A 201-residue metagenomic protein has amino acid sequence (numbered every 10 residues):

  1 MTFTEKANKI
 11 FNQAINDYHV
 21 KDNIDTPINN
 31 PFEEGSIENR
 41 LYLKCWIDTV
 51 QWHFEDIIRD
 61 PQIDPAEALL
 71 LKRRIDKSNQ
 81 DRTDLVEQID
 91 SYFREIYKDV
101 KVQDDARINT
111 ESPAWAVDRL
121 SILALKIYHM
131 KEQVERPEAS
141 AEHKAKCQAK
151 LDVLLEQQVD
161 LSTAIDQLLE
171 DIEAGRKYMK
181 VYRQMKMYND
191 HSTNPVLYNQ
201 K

Functional and structural regions predicted by a protein language model:
M1-K201: Anionic, Ser/Thr-rich low-complexity intrinsically disordered regions
